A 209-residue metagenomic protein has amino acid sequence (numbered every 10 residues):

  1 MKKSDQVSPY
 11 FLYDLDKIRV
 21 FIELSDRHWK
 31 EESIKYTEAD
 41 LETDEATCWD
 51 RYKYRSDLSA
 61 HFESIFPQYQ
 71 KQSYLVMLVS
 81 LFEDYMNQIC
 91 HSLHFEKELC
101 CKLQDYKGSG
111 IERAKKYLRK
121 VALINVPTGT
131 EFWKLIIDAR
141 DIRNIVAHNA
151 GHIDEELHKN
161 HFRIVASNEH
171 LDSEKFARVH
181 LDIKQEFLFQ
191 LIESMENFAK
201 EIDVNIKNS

Functional and structural regions predicted by a protein language model:
M1-V79, D84-N87, A122, V126-I137 (+2 more regions): Extended intrinsically disordered or low-complexity regions, especially N/C-terminal cytosolic tails and loops, rather
N87-I137, H148: Short non-catalytic regulatory patches outside canonical folded cores
A147-H161: Short conserved catalytic/interaction loops centered on acidic-Pro-aromatic/His motifs
